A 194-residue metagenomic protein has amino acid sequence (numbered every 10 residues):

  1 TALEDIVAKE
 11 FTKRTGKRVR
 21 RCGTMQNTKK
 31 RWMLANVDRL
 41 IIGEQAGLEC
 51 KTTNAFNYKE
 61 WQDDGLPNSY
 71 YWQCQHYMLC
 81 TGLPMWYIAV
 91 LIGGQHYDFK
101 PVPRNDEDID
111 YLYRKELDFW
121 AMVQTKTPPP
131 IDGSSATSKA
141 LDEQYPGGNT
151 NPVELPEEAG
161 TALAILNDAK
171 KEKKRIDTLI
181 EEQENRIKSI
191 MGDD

Functional and structural regions predicted by a protein language model:
T1-D194: Accessory terminal regions of nucleic-acid processing enzymes
